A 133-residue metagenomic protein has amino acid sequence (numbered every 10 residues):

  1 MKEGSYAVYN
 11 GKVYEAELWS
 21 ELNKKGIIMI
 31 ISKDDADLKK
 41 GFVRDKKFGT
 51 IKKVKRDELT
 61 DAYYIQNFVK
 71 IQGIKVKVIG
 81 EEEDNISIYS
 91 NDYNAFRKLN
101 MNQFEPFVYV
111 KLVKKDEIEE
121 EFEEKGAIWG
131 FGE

Functional and structural regions predicted by a protein language model:
M1-E133: Short, surface-exposed polybasic-aromatic patches that bind anionic ligands, especially phosphate groups
